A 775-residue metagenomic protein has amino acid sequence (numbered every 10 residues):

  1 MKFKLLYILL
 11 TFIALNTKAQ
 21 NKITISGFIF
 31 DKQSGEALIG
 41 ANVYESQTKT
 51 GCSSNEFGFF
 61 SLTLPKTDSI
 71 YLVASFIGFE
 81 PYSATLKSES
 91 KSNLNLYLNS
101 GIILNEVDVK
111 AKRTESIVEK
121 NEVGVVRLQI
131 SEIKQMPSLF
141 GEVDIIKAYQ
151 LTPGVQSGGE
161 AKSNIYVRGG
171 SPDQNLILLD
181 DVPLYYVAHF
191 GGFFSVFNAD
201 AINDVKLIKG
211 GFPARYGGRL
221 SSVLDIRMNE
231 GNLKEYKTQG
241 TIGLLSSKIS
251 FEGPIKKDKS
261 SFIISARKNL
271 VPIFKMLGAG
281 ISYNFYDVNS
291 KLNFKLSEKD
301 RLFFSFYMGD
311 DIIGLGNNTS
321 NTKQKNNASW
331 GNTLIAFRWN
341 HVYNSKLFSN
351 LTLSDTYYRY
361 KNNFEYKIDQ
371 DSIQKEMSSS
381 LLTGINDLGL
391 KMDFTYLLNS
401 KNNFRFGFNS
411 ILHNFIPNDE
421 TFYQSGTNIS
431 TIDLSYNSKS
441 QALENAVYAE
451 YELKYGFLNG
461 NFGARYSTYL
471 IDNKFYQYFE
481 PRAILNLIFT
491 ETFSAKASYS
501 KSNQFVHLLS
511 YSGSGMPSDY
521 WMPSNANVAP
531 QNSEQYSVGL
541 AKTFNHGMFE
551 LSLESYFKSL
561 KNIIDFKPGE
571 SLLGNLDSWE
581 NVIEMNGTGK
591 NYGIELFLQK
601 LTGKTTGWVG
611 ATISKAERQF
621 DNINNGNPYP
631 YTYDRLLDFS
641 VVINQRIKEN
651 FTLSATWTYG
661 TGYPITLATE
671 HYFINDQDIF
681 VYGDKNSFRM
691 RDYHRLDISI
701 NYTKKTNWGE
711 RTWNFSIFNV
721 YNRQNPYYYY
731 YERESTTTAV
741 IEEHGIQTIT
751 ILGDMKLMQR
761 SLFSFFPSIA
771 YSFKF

Functional and structural regions predicted by a protein language model:
F28-S34, A41-S46, S75-F79, E89-P137 (+4 more regions): Short, acidic, small-residue-rich periplasmic hinge/interaction motif at the N-terminus of Gram-negative outer-membrane
T48-F59: Short, acidic Ser/Thr/Gly-rich low-complexity loop/linker segments typical of extracellular and cell-surface proteins
E80, K110-D173, L179-F212, V223 (+1 more regions): Periplasmic N-terminal accessory/gating domains of Gram-negative outer-membrane beta-barrel systems
G243-K268, A279-I312, N327-D355, L398-N402: Transmembrane beta-barrel wall of Gram-negative outer-membrane proteins
D310-I312, R359, I416-T427, E491-Y536 (+4 more regions): Surface-exposed extracellular loop regions of Gram-negative outer-membrane beta-barrel proteins, predominantly
T383, D387-K391, S435-S440, E444-Y448 (+6 more regions): Outer membrane beta-barrel strand-and-loop segments of large Gram-negative receptors, especially TonB-dependent
F557-S559, V582-T669: Gram-negative outer-membrane beta-barrel transporters
N650, Y659-N675, Y693-R695, N701-F775: C-terminal beta-signal and adjacent terminal beta-strands/loops of Gram-negative outer-membrane beta-barrel proteins
